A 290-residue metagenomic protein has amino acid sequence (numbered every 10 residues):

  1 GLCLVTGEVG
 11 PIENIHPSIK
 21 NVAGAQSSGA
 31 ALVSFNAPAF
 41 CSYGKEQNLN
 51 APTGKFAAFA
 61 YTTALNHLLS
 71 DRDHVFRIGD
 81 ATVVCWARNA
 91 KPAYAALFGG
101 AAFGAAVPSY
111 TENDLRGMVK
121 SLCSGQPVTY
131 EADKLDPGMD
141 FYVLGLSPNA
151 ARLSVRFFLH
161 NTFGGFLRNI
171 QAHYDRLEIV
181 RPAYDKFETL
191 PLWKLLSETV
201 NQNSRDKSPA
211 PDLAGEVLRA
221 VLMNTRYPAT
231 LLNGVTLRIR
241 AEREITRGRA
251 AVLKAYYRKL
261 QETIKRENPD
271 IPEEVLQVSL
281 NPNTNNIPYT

Functional and structural regions predicted by a protein language model:
L2: The −1 position to Zn-ligating cysteines in a subset of zinc-ribbon hairpins
T6: Short Cys/His-rich metal-coordination motifs, predominantly Zn2+-binding knuckles/fingers
G10-T290: Extended alpha-helical scaffolding segments
